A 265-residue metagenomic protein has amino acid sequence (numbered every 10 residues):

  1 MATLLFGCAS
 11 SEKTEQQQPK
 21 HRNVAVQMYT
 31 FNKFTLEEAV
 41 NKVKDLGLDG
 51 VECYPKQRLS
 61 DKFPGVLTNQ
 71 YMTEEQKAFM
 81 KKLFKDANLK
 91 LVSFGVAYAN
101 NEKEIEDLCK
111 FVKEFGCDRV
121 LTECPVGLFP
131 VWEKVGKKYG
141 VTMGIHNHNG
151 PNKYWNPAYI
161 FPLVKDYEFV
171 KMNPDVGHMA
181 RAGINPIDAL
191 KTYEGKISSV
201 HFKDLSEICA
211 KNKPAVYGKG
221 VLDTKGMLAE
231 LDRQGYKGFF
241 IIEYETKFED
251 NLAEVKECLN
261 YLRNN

Functional and structural regions predicted by a protein language model:
M1-L4: Bacterial N-terminal signal peptides
C8-M28, N32-G50, D86, E114 (+3 more regions): Histidine-acidic metal/acid-base catalytic patches
T30-N32, P55-Q57, A97-N100, V126-L128 (+4 more regions): Active-site-proximal loop/turn and secondary-structure-junction residues that shape catalytic pockets, frequently
V51-Y54, L91-F94, L121-T122, F240-I242: Short beta-strand segments at enzyme active-site cores
C53-F79: Glycine-rich, proline-tolerant flexible connector loops at the mouths of alpha/beta enzymes
L59-V66, I145, Y154, R181 (+1 more regions): A short acidic, helix-capping loop that chelates divalent metal ions and anchors anionic groups
N69-D86, V131-K138, G226-E230: Catalytic-core regions built around general acid/base machinery
K77, A87-K171, A180-G183, L252: Active-site acidic/histidine proton-transfer and metal-coordination neighborhood in alpha/beta enzyme cores
